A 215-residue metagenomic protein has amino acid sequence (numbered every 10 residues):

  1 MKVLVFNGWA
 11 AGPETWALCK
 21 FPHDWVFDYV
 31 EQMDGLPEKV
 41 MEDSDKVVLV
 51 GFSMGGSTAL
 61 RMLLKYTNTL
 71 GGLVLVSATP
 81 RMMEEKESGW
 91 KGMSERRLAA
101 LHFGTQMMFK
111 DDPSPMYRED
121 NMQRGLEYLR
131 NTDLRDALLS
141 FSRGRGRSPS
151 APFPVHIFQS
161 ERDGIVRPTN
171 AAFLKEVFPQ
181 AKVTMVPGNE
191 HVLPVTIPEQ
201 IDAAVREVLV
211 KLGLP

Functional and structural regions predicted by a protein language model:
M1-L36: Conserved HGGG/HGGXW glycine-rich cap/lid loop of the alpha/beta-hydrolase fold
L18, R167-E176: Short alpha-helix in the alpha/beta-hydrolase fold that links the catalytic acid
G51-G55, A59: Gly/Ala-rich beta-loop-alpha elbow adjacent to hydrolase catalytic centers
L60, L64-K65, T69-A100: Flexible "cap/lid" loop of the alpha/beta hydrolase fold
A99-P149: Conserved alpha/beta-hydrolase catalytic His-Asp/Glu region
A151, I157-Q159, D163: Short beta-strand/loop motif that positions the catalytic acidic residue of the alpha/beta-hydrolase fold
R162-V166, H191-V192: Acidic catalytic loop of the alpha/beta-hydrolase fold
N189-D202: Catalytic histidine-centered segment of alpha/beta-hydrolase-like enzymes
